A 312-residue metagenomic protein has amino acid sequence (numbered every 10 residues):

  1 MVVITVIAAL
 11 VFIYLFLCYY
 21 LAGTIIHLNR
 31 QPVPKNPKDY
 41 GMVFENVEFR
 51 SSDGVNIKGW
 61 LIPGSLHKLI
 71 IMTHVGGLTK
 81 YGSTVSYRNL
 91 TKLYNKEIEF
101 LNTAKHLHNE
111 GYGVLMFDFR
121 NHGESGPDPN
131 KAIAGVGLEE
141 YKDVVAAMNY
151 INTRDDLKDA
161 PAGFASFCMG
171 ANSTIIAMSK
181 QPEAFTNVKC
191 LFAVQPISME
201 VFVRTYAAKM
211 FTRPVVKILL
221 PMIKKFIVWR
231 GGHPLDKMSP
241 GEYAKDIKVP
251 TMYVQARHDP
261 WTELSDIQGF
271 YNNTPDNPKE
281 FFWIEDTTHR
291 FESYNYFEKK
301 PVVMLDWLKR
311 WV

Functional and structural regions predicted by a protein language model:
I4-R50, V55-G64: An N-terminal hydrophobic leader/cap segment in hydrolases
G64-E110, V114-D118: Short, surface-exposed "cap/lid" segments of acyl-processing enzymes
T103, A132-D155: Alpha/beta-hydrolase active-site loop
I176-H233: Hydrolase active-site cap/lid region
D246-K248, Y253-Q255, D259: Short beta-strand/loop motif that positions the catalytic acidic residue of the alpha/beta-hydrolase fold
V249, E263-N272: Short alpha-helix in the alpha/beta-hydrolase fold that links the catalytic acid
N272-R290: Catalytic histidine neighborhood in serine/cysteine hydrolases with alpha/beta-hydrolase-type architecture
E285, N295-V312: Catalytic active-site module of serine/aspartate enzymes centered on a nucleophile-bearing elbow/loop
